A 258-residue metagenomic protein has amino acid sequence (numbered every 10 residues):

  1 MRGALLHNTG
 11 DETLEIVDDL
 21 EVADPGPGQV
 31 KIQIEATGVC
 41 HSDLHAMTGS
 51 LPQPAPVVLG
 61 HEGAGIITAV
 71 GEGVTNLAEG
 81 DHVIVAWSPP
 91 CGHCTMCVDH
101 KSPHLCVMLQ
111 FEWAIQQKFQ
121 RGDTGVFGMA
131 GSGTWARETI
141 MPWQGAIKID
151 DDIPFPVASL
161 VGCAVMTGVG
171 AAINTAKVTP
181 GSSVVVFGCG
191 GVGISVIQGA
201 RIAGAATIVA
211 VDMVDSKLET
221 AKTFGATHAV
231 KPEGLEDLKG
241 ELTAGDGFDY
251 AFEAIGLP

Functional and structural regions predicted by a protein language model:
A23-T37, M47-V98, P103-H104, A130 (+1 more regions): Glycine-rich beta-strand-centered segment in the early N-terminal region that forms part of a ligand/cofactor-binding
V83, R137, Q144-A146, D150-L238: Mid-domain Rossmann-like dinucleotide-binding core that forms the NAD(H)/NADP(H) cofactor-binding site
I84, D249-F252: N-terminal Rossmann-like NAD(P) cofactor-binding module of classical short-chain dehydrogenase/reductase
W87-Q144: Cysteine-cluster motifs in flexible loop/terminal segments that predominantly coordinate metals
L242-Y250: A glycine-rich helix->loop->beta "capping" turn within Rossmann-like NAD(P)(H)-dependent oxidoreductase domains
A254-P258: Beta-loop-alpha module in the N-terminal Rossmann-like domain of NAD(P)-dependent dehydrogenases, especially those
